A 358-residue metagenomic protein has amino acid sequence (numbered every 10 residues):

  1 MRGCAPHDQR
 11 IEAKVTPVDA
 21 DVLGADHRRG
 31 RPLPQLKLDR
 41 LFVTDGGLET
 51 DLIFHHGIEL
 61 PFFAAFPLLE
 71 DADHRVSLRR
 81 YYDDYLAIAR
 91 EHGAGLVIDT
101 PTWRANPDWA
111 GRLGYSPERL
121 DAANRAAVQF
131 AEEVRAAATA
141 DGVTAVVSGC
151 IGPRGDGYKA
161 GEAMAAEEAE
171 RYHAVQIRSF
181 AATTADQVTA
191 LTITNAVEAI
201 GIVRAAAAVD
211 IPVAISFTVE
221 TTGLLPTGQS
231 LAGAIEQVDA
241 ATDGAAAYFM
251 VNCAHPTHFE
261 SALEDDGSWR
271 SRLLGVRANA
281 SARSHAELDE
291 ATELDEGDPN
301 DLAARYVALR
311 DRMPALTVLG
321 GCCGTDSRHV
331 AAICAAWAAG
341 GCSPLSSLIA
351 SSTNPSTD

Functional and structural regions predicted by a protein language model:
R2-C4, D8-D358: Domain-level signal for soluble alpha/beta catalytic cores
